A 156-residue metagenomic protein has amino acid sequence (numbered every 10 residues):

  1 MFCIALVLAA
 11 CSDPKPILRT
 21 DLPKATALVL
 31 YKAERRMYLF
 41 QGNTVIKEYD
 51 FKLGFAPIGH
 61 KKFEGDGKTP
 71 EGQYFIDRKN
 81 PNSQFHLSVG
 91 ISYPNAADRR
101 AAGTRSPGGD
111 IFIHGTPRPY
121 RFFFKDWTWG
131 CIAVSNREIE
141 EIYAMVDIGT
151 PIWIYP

Functional and structural regions predicted by a protein language model:
M1-C3: Sec-dependent signal peptide recognition, specifically the positively charged N-region followed immediately by
L8-A10: C-terminal motif of bacterial Sec signal peptides marking the signal peptidase cleavage site
P14-T26, L53-D77, Y93-A96, N136-R137: N-terminal post-signal-peptidase region of extra-cytosolic proteins
I17, P23, R78-P156: Exported/periplasmic cell-wall-interacting domains
D21-P23, L30-K32, T44, T69 (+1 more regions): Short, surface-exposed loop/turn motifs at beta-strand boundaries within globular domains
L28-F55: Post-signal-peptide N-terminal segment of Sec-exported extracytoplasmic proteins
E34-R36, Q73, D110: Structural motif
D50, K61, K68, I111 (+1 more regions): Short glycine- and Lys/Arg-enriched binding-loop motifs that mark or flank ligand-binding interfaces
